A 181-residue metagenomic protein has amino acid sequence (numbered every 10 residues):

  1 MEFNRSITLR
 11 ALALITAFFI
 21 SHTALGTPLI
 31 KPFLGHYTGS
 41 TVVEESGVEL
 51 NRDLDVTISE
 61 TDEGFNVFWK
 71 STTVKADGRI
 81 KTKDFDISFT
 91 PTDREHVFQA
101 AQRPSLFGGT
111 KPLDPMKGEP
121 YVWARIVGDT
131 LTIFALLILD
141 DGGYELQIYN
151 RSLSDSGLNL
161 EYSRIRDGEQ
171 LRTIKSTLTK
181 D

Functional and structural regions predicted by a protein language model:
E2-L12: Bacterial N-terminal signal peptides that target proteins for export
A24-T38, E60: N-terminal helix-cap/turn-to-beta initiation motif at the start of protein domains
S40-L139, Y144-L146, E169, T179-D181: Central antiparallel beta-sheet cores of small beta-barrel/beta-sandwich binding domains
N150-L153, E161-Q170: Short, exposed beta-strand-loop hairpins at the edges of beta-sheets in extracellular/periplasmic proteins
L160, T173-D181: Acidic/polar low-complexity flexible segments
